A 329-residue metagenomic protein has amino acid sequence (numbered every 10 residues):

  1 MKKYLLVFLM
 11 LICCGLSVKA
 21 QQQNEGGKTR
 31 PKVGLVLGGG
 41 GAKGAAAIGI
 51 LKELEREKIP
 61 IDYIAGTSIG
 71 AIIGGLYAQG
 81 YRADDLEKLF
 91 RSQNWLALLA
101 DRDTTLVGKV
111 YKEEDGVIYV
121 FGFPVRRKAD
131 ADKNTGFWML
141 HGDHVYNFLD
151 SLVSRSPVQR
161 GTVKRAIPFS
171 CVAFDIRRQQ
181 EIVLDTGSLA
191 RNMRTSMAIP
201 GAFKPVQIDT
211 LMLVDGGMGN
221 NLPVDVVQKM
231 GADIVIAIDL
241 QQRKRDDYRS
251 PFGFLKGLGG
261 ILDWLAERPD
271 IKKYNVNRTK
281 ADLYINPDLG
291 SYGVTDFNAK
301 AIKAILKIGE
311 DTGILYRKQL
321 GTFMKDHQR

Functional and structural regions predicted by a protein language model:
M1-E25: Bacterial Sec-dependent N-terminal signal peptides
A20-T67, G75-R329: Patatin-like phospholipase
